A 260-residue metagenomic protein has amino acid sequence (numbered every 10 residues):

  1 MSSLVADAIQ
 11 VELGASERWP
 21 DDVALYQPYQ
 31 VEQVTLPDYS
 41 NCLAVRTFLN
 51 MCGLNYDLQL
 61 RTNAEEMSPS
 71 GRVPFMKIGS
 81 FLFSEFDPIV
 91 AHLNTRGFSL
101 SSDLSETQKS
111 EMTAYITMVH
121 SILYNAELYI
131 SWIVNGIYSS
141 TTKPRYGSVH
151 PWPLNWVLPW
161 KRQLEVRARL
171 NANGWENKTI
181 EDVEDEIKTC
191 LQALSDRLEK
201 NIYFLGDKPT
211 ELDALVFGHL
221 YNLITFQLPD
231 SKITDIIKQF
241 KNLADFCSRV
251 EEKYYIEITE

Functional and structural regions predicted by a protein language model:
S2-P159, F204, I224: GST-like domain detector, emphasizing the conserved glutathione-binding G-site in the N-terminal thioredoxin-like
S3-L4, A244-E260: C-terminal helix/juxtamembrane-tail motif
N125-S248, E252: GST-like fold's C-terminal all-alpha helical module
